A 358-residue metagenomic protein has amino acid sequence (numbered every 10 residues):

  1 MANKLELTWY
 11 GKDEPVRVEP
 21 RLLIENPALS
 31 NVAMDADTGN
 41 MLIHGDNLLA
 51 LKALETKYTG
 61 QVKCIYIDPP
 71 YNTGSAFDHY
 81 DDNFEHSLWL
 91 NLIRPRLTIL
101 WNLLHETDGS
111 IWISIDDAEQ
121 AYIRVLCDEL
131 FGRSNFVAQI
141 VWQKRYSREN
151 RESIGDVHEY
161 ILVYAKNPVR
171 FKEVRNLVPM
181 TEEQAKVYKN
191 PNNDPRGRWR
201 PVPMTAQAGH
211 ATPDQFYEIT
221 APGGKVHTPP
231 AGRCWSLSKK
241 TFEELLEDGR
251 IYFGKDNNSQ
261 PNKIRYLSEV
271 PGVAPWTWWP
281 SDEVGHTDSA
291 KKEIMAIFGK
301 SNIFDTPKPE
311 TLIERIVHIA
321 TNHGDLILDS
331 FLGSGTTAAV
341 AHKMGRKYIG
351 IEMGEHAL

Functional and structural regions predicted by a protein language model:
M1-Y66, T73-P95, I99, T107: DnaQ-like (DEDDh/DEDDy) 3′-5′ exonuclease domain used for proofreading and 3′-end trimming on nucleic acids
A2-V16, E85-L90, Q120, P309-L358: Conserved S-adenosyl-L-methionine
Y58-V62, N102-D108, E129-Q139, I319-L326 (+1 more regions): Secondary-structure transition/capping motifs at alpha-helix termini and the adjoining loop/turn into the next element
G60-S75, C127, I327-A341: Conserved proline-anchored active-site loop of SAM-dependent methyltransferases that bridges a beta-strand
H86-I140: Conserved Class I SAM-dependent methyltransferase catalytic core
N135-S153: Short, surface-exposed recognition loops and adjoining beta-strand edges that mediate ligand/DNA contacts, enriched
S147-T205: Flexible, glycine-/basic-rich loop-and-beta segments that form/coincide with the SAM-dependent methyltransferase
M180-A296, K308, L312-A320, L326 (+4 more regions): Segments forming glycine/polar-rich beta-alpha architectures that bind adenosine-containing cofactors
